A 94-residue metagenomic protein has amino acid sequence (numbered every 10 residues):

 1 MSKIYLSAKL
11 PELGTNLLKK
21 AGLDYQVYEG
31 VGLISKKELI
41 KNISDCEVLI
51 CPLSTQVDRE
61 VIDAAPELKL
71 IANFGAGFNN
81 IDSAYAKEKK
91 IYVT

Functional and structural regions predicted by a protein language model:
M1-C46: N-terminal glycine-/charge-rich "phosphate-binding" loop or analogous flexible N-terminal tail
E47-T94: Phosphate/diphosphate ligand-binding glycine-rich loop within oxidoreductases
